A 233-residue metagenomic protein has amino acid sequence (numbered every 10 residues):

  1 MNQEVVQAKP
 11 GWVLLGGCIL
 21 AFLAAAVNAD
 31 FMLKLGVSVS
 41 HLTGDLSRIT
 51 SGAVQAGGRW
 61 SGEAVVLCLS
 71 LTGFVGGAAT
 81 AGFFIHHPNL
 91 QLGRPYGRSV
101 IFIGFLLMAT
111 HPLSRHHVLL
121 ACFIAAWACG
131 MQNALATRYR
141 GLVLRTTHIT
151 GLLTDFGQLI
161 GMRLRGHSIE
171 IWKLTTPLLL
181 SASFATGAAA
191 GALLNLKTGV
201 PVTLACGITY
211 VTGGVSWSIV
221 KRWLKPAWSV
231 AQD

Functional and structural regions predicted by a protein language model:
M1-T147, H167-D233: Alpha-helical transmembrane segments and their membrane-interface boundaries that form or gate the permeation pathway
G141-M162: Alpha-helical transmembrane segments of helical membrane proteins, especially in multi-pass transport, channel
